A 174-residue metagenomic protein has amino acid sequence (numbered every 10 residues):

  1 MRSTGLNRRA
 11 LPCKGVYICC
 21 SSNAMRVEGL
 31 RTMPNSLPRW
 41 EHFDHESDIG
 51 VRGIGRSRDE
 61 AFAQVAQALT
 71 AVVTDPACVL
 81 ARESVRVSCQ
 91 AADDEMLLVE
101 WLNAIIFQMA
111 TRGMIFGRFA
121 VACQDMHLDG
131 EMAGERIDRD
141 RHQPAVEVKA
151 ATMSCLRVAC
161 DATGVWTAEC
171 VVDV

Functional and structural regions predicted by a protein language model:
M1-C13: Extreme N-terminal basic, low-complexity initiation segments that serve as generic localization/processing leaders
S3, S21-S22: Serine residues within intrinsically disordered or low-complexity segments
C13, C19-C20: Cysteine-centered motifs
P34-G55, D59-V174: N-terminal intrinsically disordered, cationic/polar leader segments that include organellar targeting peptides
